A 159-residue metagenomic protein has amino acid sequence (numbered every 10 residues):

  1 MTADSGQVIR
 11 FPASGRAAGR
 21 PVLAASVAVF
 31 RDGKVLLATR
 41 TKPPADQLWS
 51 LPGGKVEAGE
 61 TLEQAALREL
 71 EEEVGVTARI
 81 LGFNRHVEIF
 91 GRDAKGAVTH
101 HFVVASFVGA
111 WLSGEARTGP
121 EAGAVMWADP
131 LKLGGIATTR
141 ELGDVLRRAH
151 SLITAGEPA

Functional and structural regions predicted by a protein language model:
M1-S26, A97: Acidic, metal-coordinating catalytic segment for phosphate/diphosphate chemistry, firing primarily on the Nudix
A17-P21, L48, A97-V103, A122: A generic structural micro-feature
L23, G75-S113: Active-site segment of metal-dependent pyrophosphate-handling enzymes, primarily the Nudix hydrolase catalytic core
R31: A cytosolic small-molecule/anion-sensing beta-strand core signal
K34-E72, V76: Conserved Nudix-box catalytic region and its N-terminal flanking loop in Nudix hydrolases and closely related
S106, R117-A149: NUDIX/MutT-family hydrolases
H150-A159: Generic C-terminal helix-cap and adjacent flexible tail
